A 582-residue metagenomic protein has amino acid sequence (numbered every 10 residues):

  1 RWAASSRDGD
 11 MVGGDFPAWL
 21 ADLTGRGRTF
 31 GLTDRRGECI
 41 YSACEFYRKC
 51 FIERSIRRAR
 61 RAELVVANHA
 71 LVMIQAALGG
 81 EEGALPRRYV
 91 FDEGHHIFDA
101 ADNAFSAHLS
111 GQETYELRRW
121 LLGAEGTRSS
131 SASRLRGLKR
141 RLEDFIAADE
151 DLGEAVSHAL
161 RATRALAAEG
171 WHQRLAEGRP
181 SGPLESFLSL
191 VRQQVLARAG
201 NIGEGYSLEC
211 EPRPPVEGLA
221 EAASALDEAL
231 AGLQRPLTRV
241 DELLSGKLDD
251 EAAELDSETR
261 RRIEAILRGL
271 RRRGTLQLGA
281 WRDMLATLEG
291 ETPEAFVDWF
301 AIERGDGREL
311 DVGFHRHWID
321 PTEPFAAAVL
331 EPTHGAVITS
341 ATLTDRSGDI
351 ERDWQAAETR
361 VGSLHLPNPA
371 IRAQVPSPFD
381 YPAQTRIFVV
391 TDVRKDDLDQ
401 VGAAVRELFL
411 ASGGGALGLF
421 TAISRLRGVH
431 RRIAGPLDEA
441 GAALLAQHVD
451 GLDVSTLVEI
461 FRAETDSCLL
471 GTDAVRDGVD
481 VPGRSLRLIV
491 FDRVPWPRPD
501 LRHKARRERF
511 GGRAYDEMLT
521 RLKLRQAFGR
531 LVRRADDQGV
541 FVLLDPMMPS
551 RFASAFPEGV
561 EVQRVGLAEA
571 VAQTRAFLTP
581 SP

Functional and structural regions predicted by a protein language model:
R1-E63, R119-L196, A443: A substrate-engagement module of RecA-like helicase motors
T29-R60, M73-G80, V240-T391, D397-D399 (+3 more regions): A contiguous, basic/glycine-rich beta-loop/short-helix subdomain that forms a polymer-engagement track
A62, A70, E93-I97, A101 (+1 more regions): Conserved Walker B
A84-L109: SF2 helicase catalytic motif II
V337-T339, G414-L426, L543-L544: Conserved RecA-like ASCE P-loop NTPase motor core of nucleic-acid helicases/translocases
V375-D396, V449-P549: Conserved RecA-like P-loop NTPase helicase motor core
T421-H448: Conserved helicase motor "Helicase C" RecA-like lobe of SF1/SF2 P-loop NTPases
V542-P582: N-terminal targeting/trafficking signals and adjacent low-complexity tails
